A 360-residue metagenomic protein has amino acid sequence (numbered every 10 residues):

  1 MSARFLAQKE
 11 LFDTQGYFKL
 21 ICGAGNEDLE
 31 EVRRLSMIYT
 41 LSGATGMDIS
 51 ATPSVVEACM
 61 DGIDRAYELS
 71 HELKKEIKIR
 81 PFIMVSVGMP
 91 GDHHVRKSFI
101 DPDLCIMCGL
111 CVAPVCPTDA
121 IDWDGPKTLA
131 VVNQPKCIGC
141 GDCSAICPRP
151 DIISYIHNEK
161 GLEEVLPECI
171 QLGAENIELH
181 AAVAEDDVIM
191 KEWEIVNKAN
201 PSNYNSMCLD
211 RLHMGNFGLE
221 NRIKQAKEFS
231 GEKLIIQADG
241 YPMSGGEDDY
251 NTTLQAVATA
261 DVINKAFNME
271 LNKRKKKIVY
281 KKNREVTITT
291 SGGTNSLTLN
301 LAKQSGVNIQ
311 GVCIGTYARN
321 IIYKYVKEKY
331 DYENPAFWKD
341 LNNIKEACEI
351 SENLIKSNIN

Functional and structural regions predicted by a protein language model:
M1-G23, H71-R80: N-terminal amphipathic alpha-helix/helix-capping segment at the start of soluble metabolic enzymes
Q15-E31, V87-I106, P135, R149-L162: Active-site mouth loops of central-metabolism enzymes
C22-E27, E31-R33, A44-T45, A51 (+4 more regions): Conserved mixed alpha/beta catalytic, RNA-binding, or beta-rich assembly cores of soluble enzyme, regulatory
Y39, C59, I177: Conserved, mostly hydrophobic/aromatic
Y67-R80, N272-Y280: Short mixed-charge
S70-K97: Glycine-rich, aromatic-flanked loop segments that form ligand/cofactor-binding clefts across common enzyme folds
L110-V131, D142-E159: Iron-sulfur cluster-binding cysteine motifs and their immediate structural context in ferredoxin-like electron-transfer
